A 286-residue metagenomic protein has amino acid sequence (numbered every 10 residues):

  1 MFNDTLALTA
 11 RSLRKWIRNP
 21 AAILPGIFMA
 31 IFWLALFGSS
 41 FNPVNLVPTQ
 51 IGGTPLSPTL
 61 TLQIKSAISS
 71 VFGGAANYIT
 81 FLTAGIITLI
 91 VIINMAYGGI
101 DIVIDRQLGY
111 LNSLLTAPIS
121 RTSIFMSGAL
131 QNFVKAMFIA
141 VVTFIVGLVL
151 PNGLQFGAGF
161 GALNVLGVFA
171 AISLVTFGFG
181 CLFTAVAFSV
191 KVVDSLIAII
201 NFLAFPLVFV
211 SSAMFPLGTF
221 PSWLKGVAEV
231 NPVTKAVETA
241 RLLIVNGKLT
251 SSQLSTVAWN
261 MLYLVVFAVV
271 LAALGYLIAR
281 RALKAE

Functional and structural regions predicted by a protein language model:
M1-T9, F179, L224-T234: Short, membrane-interfacial amphipathic segments enriched in basic
K15, S66-N77, S212-V270: Membrane-interfacial helix-loop-helix junctions in multi-pass membrane proteins
I17-V47, I79-N94, I139, L203-F209 (+1 more regions): Hydrophobic alpha-helical transmembrane segments of multi-pass membrane transport/permease proteins
F32, G74-L150, F202, V208: Hydrophobic alpha-helical transmembrane segments of multi-pass membrane transport proteins
A35-N45, T184-V230, T234: Transmembrane helix segments
L46-M95: Membrane-embedded or membrane-proximal helical elements that form or frame transporter/channel pores
R121-T122, M126-I200, S255-Y276: Alpha-helical transmembrane segments and their short interhelical loops
A279-E286: Short cytosolic juxtamembrane segments of multi-pass membrane proteins
